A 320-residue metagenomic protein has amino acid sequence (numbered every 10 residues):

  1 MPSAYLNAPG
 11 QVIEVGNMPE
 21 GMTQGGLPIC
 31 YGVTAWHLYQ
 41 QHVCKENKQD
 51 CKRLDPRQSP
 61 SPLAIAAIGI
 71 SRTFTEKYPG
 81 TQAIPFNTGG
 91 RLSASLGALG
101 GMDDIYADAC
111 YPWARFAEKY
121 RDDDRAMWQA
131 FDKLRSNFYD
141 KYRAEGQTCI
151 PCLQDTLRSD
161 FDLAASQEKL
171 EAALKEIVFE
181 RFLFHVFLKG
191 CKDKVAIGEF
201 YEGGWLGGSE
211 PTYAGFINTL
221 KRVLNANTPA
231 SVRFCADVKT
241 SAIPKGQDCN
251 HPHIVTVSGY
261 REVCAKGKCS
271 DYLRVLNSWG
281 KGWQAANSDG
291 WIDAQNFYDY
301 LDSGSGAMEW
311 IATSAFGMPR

Functional and structural regions predicted by a protein language model:
M1-R320: Catalytic-core signature of thiol
